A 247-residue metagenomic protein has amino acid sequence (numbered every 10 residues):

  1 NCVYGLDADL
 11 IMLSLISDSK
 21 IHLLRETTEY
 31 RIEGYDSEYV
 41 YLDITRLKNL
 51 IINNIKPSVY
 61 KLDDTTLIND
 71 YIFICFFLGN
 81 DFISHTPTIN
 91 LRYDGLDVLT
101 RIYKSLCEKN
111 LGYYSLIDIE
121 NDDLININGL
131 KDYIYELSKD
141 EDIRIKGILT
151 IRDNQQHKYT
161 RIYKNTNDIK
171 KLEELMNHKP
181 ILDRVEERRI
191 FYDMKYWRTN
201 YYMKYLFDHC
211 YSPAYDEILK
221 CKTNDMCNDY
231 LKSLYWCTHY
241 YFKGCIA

Functional and structural regions predicted by a protein language model:
N1-T166: Nuclease catalytic cores that cleave nucleic-acid phosphodiester bonds, predominantly acidic two-metal-ion
A8, T65, R184-A247: Core of folded catalytic or high-affinity ligand/protein-binding domains in predominantly eukaryotic proteins
T150-Y196: Long, low-complexity, polar/charged, intrinsically disordered or flexibly structured peripheral segments
